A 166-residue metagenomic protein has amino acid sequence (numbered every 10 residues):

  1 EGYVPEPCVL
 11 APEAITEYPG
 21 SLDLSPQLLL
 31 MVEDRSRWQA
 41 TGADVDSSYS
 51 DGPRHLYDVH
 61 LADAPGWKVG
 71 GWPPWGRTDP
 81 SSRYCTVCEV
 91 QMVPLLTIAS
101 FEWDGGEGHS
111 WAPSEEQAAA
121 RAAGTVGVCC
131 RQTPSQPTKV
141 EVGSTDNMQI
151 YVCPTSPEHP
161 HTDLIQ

Functional and structural regions predicted by a protein language model:
E1-Q166: Preference for intrinsically disordered or flexible, low-complexity segments and adjacent hinge/connector residues
